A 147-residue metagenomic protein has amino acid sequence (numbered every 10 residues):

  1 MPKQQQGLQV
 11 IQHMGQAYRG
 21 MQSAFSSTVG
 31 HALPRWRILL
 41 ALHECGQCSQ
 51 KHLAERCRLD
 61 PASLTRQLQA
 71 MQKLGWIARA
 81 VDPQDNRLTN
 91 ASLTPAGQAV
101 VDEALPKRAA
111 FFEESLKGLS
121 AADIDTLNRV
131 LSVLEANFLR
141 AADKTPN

Functional and structural regions predicted by a protein language model:
M1-V29: N-terminal leader segment of winged-helix/HTH proteins
G15, L40-E44, L105: Short, locally clustered residues in the helix-turn-helix/winged-helix DNA-binding domain
A32-P34, S49, T94: Residues that mark the N-terminal boundary/hinge immediately upstream of a DNA-recognition element
R35-L39: Short alpha-helical "packing" element that flanks the helix-turn-helix/winged-helix DNA-binding module
Q47, Q69-S132, A136-L139: Charged, amphipathic alpha-helical coiled-coil/dimerization segments
A54: The alpha-helix within a helix-turn-helix
